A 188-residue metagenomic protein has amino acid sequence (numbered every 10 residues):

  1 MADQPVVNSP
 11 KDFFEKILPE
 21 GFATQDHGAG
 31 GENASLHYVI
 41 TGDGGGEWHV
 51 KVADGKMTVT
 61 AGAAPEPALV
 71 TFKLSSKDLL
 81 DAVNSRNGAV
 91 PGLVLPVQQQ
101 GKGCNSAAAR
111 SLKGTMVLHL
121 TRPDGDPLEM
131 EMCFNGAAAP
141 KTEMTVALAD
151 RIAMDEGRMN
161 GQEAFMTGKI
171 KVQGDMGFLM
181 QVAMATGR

Functional and structural regions predicted by a protein language model:
M1-R188: Feature captures hydrophobic
